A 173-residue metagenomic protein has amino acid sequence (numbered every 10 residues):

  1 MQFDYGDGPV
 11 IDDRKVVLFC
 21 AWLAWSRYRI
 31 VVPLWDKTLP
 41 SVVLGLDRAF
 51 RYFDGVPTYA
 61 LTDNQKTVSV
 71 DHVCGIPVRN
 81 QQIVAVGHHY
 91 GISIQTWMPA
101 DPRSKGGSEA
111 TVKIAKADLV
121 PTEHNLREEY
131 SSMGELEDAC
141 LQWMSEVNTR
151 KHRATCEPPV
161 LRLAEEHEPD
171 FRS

Functional and structural regions predicted by a protein language model:
M1-R29, K37-S41: Mobile-element integrase/transposase regions, centering on the N-terminal DNA-binding/Zn-coordinating module
S26-P33, Q65-V70, Q95-M98, N125-L126: Glycine- and acidic
V32-Y59: Active-site beta-loop-alpha junctions of metal-dependent nucleic acid enzymes, especially the RNase H-like/DDE
G55-G75: Acidic/histidine-rich, metal-coordinating catalytic segments
T62, V73, I92-A117, S132-L136: RNase H-like two-metal-ion nuclease catalytic core shared by retroviral integrases and related mobile-element nucleases
I76-I94: Two-metal-ion acidic nuclease core segments, chiefly of the RNase H-like superfamily
V112-S173: Active-site-proximal acidic segments at structured loop/helix or strand boundaries that coordinate catalytic metals
